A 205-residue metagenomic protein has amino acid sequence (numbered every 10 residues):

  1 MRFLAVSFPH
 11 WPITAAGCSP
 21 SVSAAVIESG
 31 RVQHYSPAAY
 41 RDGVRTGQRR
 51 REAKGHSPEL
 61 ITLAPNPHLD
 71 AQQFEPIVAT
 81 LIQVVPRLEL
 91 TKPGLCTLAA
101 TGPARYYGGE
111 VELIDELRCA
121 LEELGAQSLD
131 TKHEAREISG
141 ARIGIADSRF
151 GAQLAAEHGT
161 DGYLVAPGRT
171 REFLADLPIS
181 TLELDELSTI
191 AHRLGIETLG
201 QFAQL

Functional and structural regions predicted by a protein language model:
M1-T97, G102-A104, G109-C119, R149: Residues that scaffold, gate, or flank divalent-cation-dependent active/transport sites
H56, T80, E116, A120 (+3 more regions): Generic, well-ordered alpha-helical scaffold segments in large soluble proteins
L88-K92, S128, A141-R142: Short beta-strand elements
A100-G102, I145-D147, G195-T198: Short, structured patches in soluble enzyme cores that scaffold and shape functional sites
L113-G125, I138-G162: Structured, non-catalytic alpha/beta "coupling" segments that mediate domain-domain communication and provide generic
T131-E134: Short hydrophobic alpha-helical segments enriched in small aliphatic residues
G159-L205: Compact, charge-rich alpha-helical regulatory domains located at protein termini
